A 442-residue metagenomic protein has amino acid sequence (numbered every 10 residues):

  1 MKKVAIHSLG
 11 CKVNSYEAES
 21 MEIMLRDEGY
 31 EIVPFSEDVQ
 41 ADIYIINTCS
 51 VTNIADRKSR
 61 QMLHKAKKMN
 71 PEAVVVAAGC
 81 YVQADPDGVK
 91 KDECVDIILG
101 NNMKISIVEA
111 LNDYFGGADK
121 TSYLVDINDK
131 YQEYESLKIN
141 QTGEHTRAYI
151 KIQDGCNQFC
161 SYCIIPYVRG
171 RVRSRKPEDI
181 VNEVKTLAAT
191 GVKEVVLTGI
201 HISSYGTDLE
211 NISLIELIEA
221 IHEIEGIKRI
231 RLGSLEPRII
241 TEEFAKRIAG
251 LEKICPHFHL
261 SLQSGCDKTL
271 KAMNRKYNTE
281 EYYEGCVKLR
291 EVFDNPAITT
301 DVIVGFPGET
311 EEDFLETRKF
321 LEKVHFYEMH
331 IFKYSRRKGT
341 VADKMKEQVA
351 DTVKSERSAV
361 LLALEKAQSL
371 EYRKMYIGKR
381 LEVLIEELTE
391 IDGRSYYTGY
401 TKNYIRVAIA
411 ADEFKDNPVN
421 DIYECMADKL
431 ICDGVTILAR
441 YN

Functional and structural regions predicted by a protein language model:
M1-S204, E243, F258, E280-E291 (+6 more regions): Proteins enriched for Cys/Gly/acidic motifs involved in redox and nucleic-acid/cofactor modification
C11, Y205-H222, G226, M273 (+1 more regions): Radical SAM enzyme [4Fe-4S]-AdoMet core and its adjacent flexible, acidic and glycine-rich loops/tails across
N14, T52-A55, V82, P237 (+3 more regions): Alpha-helix N-cap/loop-to-helix initiation residues
V75-V76, A84, V89, A189-E311 (+1 more regions): Conserved SAM/AdoMet-binding glycine-rich loop
N140-Q141, K246-G250, L262, R373-M375 (+2 more regions): Replace "in large, NTP-powered and nucleic-acid-processing enzymes" with "in large, NTP-powered factors and other
G143-T146, C156-N157, I254, S264 (+5 more regions): Short flexible coil/turn linkers enriched for glycine and charged/polar residues that connect secondary-structure
L260, D301, L321, M329 (+3 more regions): Hydrophobic, well-ordered secondary-structure elements that form the walls of internal hydrophobic environments
K344-N442: Terminal RNA-binding accessory module
